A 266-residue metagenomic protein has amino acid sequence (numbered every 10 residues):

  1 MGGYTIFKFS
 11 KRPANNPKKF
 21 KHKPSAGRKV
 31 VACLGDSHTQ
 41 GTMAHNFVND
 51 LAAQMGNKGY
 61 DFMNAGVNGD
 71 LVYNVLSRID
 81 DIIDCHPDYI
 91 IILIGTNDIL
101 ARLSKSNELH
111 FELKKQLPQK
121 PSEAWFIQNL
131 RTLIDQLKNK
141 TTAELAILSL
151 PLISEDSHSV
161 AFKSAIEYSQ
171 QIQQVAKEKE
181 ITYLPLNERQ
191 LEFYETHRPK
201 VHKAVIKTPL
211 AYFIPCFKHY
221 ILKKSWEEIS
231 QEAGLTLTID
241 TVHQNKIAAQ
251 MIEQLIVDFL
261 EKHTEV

Functional and structural regions predicted by a protein language model:
G2-Y89: Serine-esterase "nucleophile elbow" of acetyl-processing enzymes
S25, K58, N74-V266: Alpha-helical cap/lid subdomain in secreted, periplasmic, or secretory-pathway luminal O-acyl-processing enzymes
